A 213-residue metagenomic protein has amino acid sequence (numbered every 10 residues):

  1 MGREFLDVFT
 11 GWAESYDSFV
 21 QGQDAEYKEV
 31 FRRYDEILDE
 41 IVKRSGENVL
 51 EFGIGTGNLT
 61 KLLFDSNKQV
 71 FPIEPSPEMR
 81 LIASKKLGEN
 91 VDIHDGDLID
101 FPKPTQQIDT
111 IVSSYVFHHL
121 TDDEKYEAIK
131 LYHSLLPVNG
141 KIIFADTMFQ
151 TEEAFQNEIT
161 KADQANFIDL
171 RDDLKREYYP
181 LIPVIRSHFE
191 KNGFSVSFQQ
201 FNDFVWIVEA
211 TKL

Functional and structural regions predicted by a protein language model:
M1-R44: Conserved class I S-adenosyl-L-methionine
G46-G55: Conserved class I S-adenosyl-L-methionine
G55-D100: Class I SAM-dependent methyltransferase SAM/SAH-binding core
V112: A conserved beta-strand element that flanks and buttresses the S-adenosyl-L-methionine
Y115-H119: Short catalytic micro-motifs in class I SAM-dependent methyltransferases
Y126-V138: A short glycine-rich, Lys/Arg-flanked "PGG" loop and its adjoining helix->strand segment in the class I
A145-N192, S197-Q199: C-terminal alpha-helical "lid/dimerization" subdomain adjacent to the S-adenosyl-L-methionine
N192-L213: Core SAM-dependent methyltransferase catalytic element
